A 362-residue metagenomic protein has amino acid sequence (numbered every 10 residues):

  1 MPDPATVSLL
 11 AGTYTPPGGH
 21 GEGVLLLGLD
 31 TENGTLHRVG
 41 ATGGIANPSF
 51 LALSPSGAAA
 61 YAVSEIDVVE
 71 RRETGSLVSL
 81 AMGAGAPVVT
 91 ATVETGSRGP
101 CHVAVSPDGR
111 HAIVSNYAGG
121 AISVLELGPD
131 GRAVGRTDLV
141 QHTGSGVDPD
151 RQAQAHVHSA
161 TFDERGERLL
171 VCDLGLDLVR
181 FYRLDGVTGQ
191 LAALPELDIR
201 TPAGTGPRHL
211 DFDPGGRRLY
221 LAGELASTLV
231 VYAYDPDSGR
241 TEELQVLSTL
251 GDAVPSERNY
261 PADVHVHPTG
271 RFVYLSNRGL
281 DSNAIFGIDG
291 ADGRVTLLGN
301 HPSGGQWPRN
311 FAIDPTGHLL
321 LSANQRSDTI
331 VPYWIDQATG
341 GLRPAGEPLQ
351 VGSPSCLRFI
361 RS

Functional and structural regions predicted by a protein language model:
T15-G19, I66-R71, A118-A121, L176-L178 (+3 more regions): Short glycine/acidic-enriched loop and turn motifs that connect beta-strands
L27-G34, L80-A86, V124-V134, Y182-L191 (+3 more regions): Short loop/turn segments immediately following beta-strands, especially the blade-tip and inter-blade linker loops
H37-G109: Blade-loop segments of beta-propeller domains
H37-G43, V88-V93, D138, G144-R151 (+4 more regions): A short beta-strand motif characteristic of beta-propeller blades
I45-S56, G96-P107, T143-R165, T201-R218 (+3 more regions): Beta-rich, blade/repeat-based domains predominating in secreted/periplasmic proteins but also intracellular
A86-S159: Asp-box/WD-like beta-propeller blade repeats and closely related beta-sheet repeat scaffolds
Q325-V331, G341-S362: Blade-level signature of beta-propeller repeat domains, shared across WD40, Kelch, NHL, RCC1 and BNR/Asp-box propellers
